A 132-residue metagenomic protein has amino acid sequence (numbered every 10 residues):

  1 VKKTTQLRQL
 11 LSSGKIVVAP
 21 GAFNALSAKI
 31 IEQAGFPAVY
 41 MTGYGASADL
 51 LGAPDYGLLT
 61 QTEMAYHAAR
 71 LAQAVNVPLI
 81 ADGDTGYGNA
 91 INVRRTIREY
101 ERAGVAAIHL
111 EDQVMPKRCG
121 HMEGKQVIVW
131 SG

Functional and structural regions predicted by a protein language model:
V1-G21, A25-A34: N-terminal amphipathic alpha-helix/helix-capping segment at the start of soluble metabolic enzymes
K2-T5, S13, A53-A81, R102-A103 (+1 more regions): Alpha-helix-loop-beta-strand connector modules within alpha/beta enzyme cores
V18-N24, V39-M41, L79-G83, I108-L110: Hydrophobic faces of well-ordered beta-strands that scaffold small-molecule active sites in alpha/beta enzyme cores
S27-Q33, Y87-E99: Catalytic cores of alpha/beta
F36-P37, Y56, R95-R102: A glycine- and small-aliphatic-rich helix-loop capping segment at beta-alpha/alpha-beta transitions that lines
A38-E63, T85-A90, H109-S131: Glycine-rich, proline-tolerant flexible connector loops at the mouths of alpha/beta enzymes
Y100-E111: Flexible glycine-/small-residue-enriched beta->alpha junction loops that bind anionic phosphate/pyrophosphate groups
